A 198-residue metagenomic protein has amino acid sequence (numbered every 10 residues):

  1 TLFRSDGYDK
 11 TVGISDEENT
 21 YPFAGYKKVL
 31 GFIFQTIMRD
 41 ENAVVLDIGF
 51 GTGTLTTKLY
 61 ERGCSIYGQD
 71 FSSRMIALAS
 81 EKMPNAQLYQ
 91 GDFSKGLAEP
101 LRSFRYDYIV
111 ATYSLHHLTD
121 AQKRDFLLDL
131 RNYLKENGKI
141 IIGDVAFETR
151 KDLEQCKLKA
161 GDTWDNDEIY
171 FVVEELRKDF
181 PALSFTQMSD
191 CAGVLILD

Functional and structural regions predicted by a protein language model:
T1-I37, T52-P100, I141-D198: Class I (Rossmann-like) S-adenosyl-L-methionine-dependent methyltransferase catalytic domain, capturing the SAM-binding
N42-G49: Conserved class I S-adenosyl-L-methionine
V110: A conserved beta-strand element that flanks and buttresses the S-adenosyl-L-methionine
Y113-S114: Short catalytic micro-motifs in class I SAM-dependent methyltransferases
R124-E136: A short glycine-rich, Lys/Arg-flanked "PGG" loop and its adjoining helix->strand segment in the class I
